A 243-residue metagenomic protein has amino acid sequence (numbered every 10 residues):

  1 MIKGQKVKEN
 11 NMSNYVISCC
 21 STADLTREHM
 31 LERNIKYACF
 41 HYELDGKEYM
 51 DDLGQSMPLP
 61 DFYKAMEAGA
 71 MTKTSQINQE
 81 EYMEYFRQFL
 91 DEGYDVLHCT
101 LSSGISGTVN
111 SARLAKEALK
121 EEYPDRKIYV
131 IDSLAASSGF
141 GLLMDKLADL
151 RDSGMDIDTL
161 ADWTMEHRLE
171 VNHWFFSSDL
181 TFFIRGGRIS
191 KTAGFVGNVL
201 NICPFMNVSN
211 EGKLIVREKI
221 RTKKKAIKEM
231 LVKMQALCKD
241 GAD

Functional and structural regions predicted by a protein language model:
M1-N11: Short, Lys/Arg-enriched N-terminal segments with co-localized hydrophobic residues within the first ~10-30 amino acids
I2-G4, T22-D24, E84: A generic local structural motif
N14, T22-M30, I35-H41, L97 (+4 more regions): Mixed-charge interfacial surface used for oligomerization/domain docking and macromolecular partner engagement
V16-E81: N-terminal glycine-rich anion-binding loop in soluble enzyme alpha/beta folds
L59-P60, M71-E80, E84-R87, D91 (+2 more regions): Structured, active/binding-site neighborhoods that engage oxygen-rich ligands
G69-E80, T100-G107, L134-A135: Short coil/turn segments at secondary-structure boundaries
E81-A112: N-terminal glycine-rich phosphate/adenylate-binding segment common to multiple enzyme folds
